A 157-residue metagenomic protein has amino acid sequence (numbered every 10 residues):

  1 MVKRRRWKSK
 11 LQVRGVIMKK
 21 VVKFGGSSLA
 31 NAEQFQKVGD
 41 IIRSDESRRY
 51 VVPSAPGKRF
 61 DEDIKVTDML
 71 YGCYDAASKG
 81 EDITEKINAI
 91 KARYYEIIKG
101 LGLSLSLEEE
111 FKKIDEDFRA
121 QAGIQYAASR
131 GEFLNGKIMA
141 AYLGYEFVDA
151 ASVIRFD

Functional and structural regions predicted by a protein language model:
K10, R14-D157: Nucleotide/pyrophosphate-binding catalytic subdomain
